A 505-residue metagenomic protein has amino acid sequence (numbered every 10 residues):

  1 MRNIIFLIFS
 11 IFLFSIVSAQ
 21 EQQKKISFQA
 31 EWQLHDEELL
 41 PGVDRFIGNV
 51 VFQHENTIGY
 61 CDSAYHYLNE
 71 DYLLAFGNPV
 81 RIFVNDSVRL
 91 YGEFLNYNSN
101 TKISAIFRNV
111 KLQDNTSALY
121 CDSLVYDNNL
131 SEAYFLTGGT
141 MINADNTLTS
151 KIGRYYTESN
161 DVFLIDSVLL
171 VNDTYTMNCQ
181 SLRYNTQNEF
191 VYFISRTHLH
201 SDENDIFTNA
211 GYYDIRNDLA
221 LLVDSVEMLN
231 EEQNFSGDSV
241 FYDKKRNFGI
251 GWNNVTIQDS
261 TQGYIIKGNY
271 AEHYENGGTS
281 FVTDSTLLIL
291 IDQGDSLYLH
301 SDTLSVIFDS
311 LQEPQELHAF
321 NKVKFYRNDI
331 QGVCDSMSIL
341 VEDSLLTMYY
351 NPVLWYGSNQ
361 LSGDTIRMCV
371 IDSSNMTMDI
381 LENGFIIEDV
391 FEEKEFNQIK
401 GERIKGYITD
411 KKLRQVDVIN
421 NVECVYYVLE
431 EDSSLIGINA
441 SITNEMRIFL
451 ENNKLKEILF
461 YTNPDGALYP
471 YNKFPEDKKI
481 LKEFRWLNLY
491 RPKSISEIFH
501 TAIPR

Functional and structural regions predicted by a protein language model:
M1-K25: Bacterial Sec-dependent N-terminal signal peptides
A19-R505: N-terminal amphipathic/hydrophobic interface segments
